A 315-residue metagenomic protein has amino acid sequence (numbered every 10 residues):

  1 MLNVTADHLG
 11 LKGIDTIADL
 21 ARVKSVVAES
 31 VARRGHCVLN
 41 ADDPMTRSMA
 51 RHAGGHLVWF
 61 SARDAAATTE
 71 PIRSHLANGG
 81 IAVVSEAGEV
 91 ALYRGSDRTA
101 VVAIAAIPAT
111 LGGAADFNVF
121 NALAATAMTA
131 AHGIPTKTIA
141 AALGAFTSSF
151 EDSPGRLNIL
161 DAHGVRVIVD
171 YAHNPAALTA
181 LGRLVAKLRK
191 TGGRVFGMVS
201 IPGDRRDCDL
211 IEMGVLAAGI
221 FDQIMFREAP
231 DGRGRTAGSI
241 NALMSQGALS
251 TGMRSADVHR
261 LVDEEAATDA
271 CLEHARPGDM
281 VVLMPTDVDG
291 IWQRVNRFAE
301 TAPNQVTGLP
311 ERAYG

Functional and structural regions predicted by a protein language model:
M1-T68: Flexible active-site lid/hinge loop adjacent to a nucleotide/diphosphate and Mg2+-phosphate binding pocket
N3-T5, N40-D42, M49, F60-R63 (+8 more regions): Fold-independent oxyanion-binding glycine-rich loops and adjacent beta-strand/coil segments at enzyme active sites
G13, G112-A115, A127-K137, A141-G315: ATP-dependent carboxylate-amine ligase
M45, D64-A66, D97, G164 (+1 more regions): Residue-level detector of flexible, active-site-proximal loop/helix-junction positions within diverse enzyme catalytic
G55-E86, A142-A145, N158, H259-V262: Beta-strand->loop->alpha-helix junctions that form or flank phosphate-binding loops in nucleotide-handling enzymes
G80-I107, R156: Acidic-glycine-rich active-site phosphate/pyrophosphate-binding loop
N118-N121: Hydrophobic alpha-helical transmembrane segments
